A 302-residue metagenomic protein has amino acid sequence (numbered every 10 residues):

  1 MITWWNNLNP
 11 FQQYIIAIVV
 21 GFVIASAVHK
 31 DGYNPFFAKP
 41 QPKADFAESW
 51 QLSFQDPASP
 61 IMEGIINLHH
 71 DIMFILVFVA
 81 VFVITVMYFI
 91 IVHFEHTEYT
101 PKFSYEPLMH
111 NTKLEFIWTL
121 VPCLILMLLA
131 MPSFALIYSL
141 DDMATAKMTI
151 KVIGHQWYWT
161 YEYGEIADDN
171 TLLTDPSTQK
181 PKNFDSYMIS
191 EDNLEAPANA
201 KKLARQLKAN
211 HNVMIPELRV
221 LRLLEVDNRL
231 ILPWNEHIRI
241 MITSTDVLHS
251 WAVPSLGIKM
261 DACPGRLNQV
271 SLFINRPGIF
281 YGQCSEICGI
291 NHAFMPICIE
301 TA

Functional and structural regions predicted by a protein language model:
I2-F11, V19-F22, S26-S49: Peripheral, non-cofactor segments flanking catalytic/redox cores
I2-G21, H69-F74, T112-T119: Alpha-helical transmembrane segments and their helix-start/interface "positive-inside/aromatic belt" motifs in integral
I24-S26, F82-H96: Alpha-helical transmembrane segments
G32-D71, I91-A302: Non-transmembrane, membrane-proximal soluble domains of secreted or membrane proteins
F78-V86, V121-L128: Residue-level signal for the membrane-embedded core of alpha-helical transmembrane segments, especially mid-helix
